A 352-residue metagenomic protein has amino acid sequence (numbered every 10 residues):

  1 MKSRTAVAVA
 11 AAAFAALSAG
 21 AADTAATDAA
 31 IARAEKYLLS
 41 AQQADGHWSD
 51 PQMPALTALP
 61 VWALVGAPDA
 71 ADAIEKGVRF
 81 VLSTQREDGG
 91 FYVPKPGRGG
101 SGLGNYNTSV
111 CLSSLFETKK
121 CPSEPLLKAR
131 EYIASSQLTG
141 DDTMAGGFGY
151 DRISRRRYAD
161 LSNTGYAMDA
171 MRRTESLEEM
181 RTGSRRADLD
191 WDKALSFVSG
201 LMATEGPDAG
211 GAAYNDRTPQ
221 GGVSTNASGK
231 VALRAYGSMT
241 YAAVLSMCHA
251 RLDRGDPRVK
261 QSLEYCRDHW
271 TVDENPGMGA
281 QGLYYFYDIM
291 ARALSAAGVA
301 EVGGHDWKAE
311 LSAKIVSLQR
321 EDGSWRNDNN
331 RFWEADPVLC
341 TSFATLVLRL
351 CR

Functional and structural regions predicted by a protein language model:
M1-V9: Bacterial N-terminal signal peptides that target proteins for export
A8-A16: Bacterial N-terminal signal peptides
L17-A21: Sec/Tat signal peptide C-region and signal peptidase I cleavage site
A22-R33, H47-A73, G90-E131, S136-A313 (+1 more regions): An alpha-helical repeat/solenoid feature that recognizes helix-turn-helix modules
L39-Q43, W325: Large, well-folded core regions of big proteins
Q42-G46, Q85-R86: A non-catalytic alpha/beta surface segment that caps or lines the substrate-entry region of metallo-dependent hydrolase
V78-T84: Active-site-surrounding "flap" and adjacent substrate/cofactor-binding loops of secreted or lumenal enzymes, prototyped
